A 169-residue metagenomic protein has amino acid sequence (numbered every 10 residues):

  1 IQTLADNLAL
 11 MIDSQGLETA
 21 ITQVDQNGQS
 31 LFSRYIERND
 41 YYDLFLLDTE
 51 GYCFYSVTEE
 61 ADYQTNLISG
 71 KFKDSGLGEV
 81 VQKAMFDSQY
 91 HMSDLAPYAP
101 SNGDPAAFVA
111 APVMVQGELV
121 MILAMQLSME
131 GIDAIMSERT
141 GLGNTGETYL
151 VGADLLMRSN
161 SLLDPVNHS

Functional and structural regions predicted by a protein language model:
I1, Y42-L46, G146-Y149: Short, hydrophobic-rich beta-strand element in sensory/regulatory alpha-beta domains
I1-I12, N27, L127-S128: Membrane-proximal extracytoplasmic alpha-helices
N7, E18, S56-F72, D87 (+2 more regions): Intrinsic low-complexity, intrinsically disordered coil/linker regions enriched in small/polar and charged residues
S14-G16: Short helix/loop segment immediately N-terminal to the Walker
T19-N27: Signal-transducing coiled-coil linker helices
Q29, S33-Q126: Extracytoplasmic/periplasmic ligand-binding sensor regions of membrane-associated signaling proteins
